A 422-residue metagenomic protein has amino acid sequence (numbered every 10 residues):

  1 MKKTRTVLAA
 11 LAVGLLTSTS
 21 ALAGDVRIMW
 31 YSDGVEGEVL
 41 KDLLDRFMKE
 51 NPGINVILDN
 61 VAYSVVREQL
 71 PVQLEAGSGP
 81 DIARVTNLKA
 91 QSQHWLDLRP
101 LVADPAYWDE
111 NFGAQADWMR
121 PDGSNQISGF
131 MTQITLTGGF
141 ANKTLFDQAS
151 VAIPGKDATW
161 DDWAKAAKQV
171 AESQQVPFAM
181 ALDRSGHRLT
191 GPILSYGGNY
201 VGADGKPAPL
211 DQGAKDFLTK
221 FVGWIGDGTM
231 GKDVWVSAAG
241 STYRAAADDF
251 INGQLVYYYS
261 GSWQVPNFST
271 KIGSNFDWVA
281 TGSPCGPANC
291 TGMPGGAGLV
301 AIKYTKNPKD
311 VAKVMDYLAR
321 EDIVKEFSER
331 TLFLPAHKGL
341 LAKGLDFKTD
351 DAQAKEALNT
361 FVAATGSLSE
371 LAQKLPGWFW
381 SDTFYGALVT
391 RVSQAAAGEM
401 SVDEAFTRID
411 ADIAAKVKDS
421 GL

Functional and structural regions predicted by a protein language model:
G24-D33, I54-D59, D81-I82, S128 (+1 more regions): Short, well-ordered beta-strand elements
V26-D42, V61, T135, G377-W380: Extracytoplasmic "Venus flytrap"
D42-G113, T144-S150, D248-D249, G253-Y257 (+3 more regions): Extracytoplasmic "Venus flytrap"/periplasmic binding protein-like
T86-G138, V279, E356, V362: Hinge/lid segment of periplasmic solute-binding proteins
D122, A357-D412: C-terminal capping/gating helix-and-loop segments adjacent to ligand/active sites or protein-protein/ligand interfaces
N125, A149, G226-M230, T270-G339 (+1 more regions): Extracytoplasmic/periplasmic substrate-recognition and gating elements
A167-K168, K206-A239, S269, S283: Glycine-centered hinge/linker elements that transmit conformational signals in sensory and ligand-binding systems
W263-P266, A301-D382: Mature extracytoplasmic/periplasmic domains
